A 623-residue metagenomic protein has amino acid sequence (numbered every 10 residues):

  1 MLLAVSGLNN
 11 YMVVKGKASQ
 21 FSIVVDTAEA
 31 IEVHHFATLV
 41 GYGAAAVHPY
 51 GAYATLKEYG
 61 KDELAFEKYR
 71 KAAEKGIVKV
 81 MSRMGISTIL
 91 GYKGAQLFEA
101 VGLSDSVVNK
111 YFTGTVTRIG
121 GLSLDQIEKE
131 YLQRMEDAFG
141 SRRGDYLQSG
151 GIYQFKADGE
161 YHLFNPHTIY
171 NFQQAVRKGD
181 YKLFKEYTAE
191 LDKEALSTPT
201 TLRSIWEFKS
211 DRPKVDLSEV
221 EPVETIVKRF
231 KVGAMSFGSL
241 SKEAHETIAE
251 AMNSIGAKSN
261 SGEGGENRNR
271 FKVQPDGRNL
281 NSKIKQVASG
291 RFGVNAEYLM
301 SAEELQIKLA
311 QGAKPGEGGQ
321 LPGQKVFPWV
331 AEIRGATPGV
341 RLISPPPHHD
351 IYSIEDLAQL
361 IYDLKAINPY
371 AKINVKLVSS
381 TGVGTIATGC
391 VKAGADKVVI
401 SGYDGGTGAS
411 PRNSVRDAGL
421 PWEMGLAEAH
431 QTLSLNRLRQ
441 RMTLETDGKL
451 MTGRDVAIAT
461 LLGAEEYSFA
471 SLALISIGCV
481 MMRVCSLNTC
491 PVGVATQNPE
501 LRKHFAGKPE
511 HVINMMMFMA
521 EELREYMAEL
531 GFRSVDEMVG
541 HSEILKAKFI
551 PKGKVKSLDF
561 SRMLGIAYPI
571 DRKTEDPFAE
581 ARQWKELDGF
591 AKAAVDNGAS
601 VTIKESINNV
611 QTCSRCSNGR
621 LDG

Functional and structural regions predicted by a protein language model:
M1, M235, S239-S241, E250 (+6 more regions): Conserved alpha/beta-domain cores
M1-I89, E99, S104, N109 (+5 more regions): Glycine-rich phosphate/ribose-binding loops and adjacent secondary-structure elements that form binding surfaces
F36, A46-P49, T55, K61-G293 (+5 more regions): Flexible, glycine-rich loop/tail regions that form catalytic "lids" or insertion modules at the edges of active sites
V78, R524-A528: Amphipathic alpha-helical segments within well-ordered protein domains
S261-G264, K283-V287, G318, I354 (+2 more regions): Iron-sulfur-associated redox domains of electron-transfer enzymes in respiratory and anaerobic energy metabolism
N436, K449-M451, M517-E521, L530: Active-site/ligand-binding-proximal alpha/beta "capping" segment
L501, I513, M527-L530, K573-G623: Long, distal/terminal scaffolding or interaction modules with repetitive or compositionally biased sequence
R502, A506-F518: Anionic ligand-binding catalytic core segments
